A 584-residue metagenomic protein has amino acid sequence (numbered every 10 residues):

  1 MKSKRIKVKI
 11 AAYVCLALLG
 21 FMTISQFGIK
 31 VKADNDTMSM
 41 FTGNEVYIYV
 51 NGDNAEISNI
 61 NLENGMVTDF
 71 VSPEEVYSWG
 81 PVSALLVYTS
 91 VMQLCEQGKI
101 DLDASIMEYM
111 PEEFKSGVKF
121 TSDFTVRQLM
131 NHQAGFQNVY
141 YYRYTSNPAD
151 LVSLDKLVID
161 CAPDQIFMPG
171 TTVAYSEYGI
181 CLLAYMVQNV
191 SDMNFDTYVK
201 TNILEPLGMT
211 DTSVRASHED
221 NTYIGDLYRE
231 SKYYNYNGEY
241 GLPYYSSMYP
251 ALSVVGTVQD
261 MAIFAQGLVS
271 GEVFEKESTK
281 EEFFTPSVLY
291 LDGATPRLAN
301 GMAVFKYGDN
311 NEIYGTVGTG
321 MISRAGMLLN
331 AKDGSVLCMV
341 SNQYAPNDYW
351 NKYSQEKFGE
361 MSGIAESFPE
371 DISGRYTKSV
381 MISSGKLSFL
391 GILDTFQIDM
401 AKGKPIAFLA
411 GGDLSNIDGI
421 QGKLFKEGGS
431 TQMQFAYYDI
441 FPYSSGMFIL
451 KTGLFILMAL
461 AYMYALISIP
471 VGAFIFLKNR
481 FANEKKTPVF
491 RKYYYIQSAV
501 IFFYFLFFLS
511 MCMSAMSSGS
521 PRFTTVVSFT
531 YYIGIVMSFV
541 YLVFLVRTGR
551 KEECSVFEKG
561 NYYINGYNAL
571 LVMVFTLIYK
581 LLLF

Functional and structural regions predicted by a protein language model:
K9-Q26: Sec-dependent N-terminal signal peptides of Gram-positive bacterial secreted proteins and lipoproteins
V31-N61, K200, L242-F474, K478-R480: Catalytic loop of the DD-peptidase/beta-lactamase superfamily, centered on the K-T-G motif and neighboring
A33, N64, V118-A331: Short, surface-exposed loop or secondary-structure junction motifs that flank catalytic or metal-binding residues
D36-W79, K99-D101, E108, K156-P163: Short, conserved catalytic-motif segment at the N-terminal edge
V67-Q128, Q165-Y178, Y249-L252, Y504-F507: Short active-site loop at a secondary-structure junction that contains or immediately precedes the catalytic residue(s)
L454-Y462, T524-M537: Alpha-helical transmembrane segments of polytopic membrane proteins
Y464-F502, K551: Juxtamembrane interface at the cytosolic side of transmembrane helices
F575-F584: Juxtamembrane boundary at the C-terminal end of a transmembrane helix
